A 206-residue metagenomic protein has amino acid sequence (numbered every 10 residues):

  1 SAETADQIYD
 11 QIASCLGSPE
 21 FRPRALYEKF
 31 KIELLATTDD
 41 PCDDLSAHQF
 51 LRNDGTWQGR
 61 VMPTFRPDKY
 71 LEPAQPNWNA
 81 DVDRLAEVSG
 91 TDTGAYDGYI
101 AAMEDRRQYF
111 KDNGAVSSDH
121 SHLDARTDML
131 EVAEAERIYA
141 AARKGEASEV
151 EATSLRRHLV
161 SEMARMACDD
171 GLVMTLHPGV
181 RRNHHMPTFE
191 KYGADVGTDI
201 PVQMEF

Functional and structural regions predicted by a protein language model:
S1-D170: Metal-cofactor-binding active-site regions of metalloenzymes
A147-F206: Long, well-ordered mid-to-C-terminal structural blocks that present hydrophobic/aromatic surfaces
